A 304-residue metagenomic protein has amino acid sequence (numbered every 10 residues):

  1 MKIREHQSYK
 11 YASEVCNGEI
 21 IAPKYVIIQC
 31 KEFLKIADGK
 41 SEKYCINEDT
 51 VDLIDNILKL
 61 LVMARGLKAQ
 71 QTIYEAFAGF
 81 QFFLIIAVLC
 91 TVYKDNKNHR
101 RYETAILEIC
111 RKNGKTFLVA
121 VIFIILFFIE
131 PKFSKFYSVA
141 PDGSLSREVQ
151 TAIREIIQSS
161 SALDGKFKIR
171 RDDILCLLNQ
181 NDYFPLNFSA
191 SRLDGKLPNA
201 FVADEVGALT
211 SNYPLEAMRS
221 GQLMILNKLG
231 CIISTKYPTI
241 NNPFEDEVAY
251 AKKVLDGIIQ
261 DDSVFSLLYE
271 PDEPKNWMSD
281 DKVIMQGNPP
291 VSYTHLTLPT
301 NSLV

Functional and structural regions predicted by a protein language model:
M1-L296, S302: Phosphate/NTP-binding elements of NTP-utilizing enzymes
